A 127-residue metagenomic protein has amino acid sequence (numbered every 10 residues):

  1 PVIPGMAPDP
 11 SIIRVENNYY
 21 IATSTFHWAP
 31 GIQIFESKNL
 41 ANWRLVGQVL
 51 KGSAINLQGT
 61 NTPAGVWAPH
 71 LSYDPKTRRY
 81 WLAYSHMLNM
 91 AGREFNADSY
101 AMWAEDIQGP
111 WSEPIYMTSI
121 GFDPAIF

Functional and structural regions predicted by a protein language model:
P1-F127: Carbohydrate-active catalytic/glycan-binding domains of CAZyme proteins, especially the secreted or lumenal ectodomains
